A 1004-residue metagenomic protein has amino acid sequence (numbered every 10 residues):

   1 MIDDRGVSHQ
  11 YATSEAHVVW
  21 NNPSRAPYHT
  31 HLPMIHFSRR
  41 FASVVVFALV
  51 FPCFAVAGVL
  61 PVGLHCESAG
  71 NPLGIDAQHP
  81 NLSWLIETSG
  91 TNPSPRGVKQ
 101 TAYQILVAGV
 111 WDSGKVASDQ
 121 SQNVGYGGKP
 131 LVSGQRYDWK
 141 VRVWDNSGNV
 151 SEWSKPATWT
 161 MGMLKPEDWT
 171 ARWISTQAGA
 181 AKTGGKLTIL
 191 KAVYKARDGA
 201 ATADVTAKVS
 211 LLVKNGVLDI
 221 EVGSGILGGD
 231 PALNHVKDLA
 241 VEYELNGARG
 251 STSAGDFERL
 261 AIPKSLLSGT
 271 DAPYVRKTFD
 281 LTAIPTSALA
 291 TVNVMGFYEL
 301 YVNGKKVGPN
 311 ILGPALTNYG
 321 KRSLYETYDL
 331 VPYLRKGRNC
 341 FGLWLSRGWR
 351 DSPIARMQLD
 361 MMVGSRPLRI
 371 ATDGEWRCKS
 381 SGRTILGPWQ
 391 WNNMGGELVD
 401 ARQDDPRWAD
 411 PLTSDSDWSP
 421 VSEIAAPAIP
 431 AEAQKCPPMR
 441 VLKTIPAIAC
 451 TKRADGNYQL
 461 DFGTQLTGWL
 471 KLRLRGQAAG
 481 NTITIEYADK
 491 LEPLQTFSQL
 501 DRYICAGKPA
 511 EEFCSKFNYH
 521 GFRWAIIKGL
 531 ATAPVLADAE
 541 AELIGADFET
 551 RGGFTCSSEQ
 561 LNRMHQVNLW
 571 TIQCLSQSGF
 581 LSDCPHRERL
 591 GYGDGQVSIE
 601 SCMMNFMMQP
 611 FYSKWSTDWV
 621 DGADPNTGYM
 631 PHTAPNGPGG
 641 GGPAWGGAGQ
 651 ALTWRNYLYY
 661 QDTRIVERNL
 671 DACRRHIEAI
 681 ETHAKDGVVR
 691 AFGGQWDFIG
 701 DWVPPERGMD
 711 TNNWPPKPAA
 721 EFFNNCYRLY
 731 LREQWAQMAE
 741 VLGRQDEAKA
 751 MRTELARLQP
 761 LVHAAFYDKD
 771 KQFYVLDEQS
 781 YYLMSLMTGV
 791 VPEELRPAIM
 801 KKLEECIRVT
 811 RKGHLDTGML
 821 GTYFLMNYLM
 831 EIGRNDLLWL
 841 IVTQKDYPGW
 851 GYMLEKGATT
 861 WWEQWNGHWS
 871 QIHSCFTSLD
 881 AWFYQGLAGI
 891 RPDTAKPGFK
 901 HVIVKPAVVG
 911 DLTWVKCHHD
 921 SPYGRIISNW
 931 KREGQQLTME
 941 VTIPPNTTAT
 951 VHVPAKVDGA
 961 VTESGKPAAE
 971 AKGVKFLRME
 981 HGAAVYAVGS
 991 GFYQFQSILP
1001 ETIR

Functional and structural regions predicted by a protein language model:
A42-C53: Bacterial N-terminal signal peptides
V59-G185, S268-H586, D594, P610-F611 (+6 more regions): Extracellular/oxidizing-compartment recognition motifs
T183-S268: Extracellular, modular beta-sheet/disulfide-rich ectodomains of secreted and cell-surface proteins
A288-F297, V302, W469-Y487, F517 (+6 more regions): Alpha-helical support elements that line or immediately flank enzyme active sites and cofactor-binding pockets
F297, R356, V363, P367 (+9 more regions): Active-site acid/base region of carbohydrate-active enzymes
Q358, E375-R377, S381-R407, E432-K443 (+3 more regions): Non-catalytic C-terminal accessory modules of carbohydrate-active enzymes
G395-R402, R587, N605, G649-Q650 (+6 more regions): C-terminal capping/lid segments that line or modulate ligand- or cofactor-binding pockets
